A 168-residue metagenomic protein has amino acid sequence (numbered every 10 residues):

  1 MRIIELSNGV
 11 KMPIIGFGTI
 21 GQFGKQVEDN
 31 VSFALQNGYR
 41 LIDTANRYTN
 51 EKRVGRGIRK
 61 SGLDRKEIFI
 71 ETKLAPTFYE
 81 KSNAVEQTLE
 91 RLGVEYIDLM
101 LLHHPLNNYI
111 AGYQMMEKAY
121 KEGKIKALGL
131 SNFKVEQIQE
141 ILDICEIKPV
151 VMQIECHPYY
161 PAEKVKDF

Functional and structural regions predicted by a protein language model:
M1, V31, E51-I58, V85-L89 (+3 more regions): Generic structural signal for well-ordered alpha-helices, preferentially at hydrophobic/aromatic core positions
M1-I68: N-terminal binding-site loop/beta-alpha segment at the start of enzyme catalytic domains that lines or forms
F17, A34, I42, V54 (+6 more regions): Conserved, mostly hydrophobic/aromatic
Q22-L35, F78-G93, A111, E136-E140 (+1 more regions): Short, acidic/polar
K60-E67, L92-V94, Y120-K124, I144-K148: Short helix-capping segments at alpha-helix termini
R65-Y79, D98-P105, N132: A short, structured active-site edge motif that brings together acidic residues
K81-L102, K118-E122: CE4/NodB-like, metal-dependent polysaccharide N-deacetylase domain that modifies extracellular/periplasmic N-acetylated
H104-F168: Beta/alpha (TIM)-barrel catalytic core signal, keyed to glycine-rich beta->alpha loops juxtaposed to Asp/Glu that bind
